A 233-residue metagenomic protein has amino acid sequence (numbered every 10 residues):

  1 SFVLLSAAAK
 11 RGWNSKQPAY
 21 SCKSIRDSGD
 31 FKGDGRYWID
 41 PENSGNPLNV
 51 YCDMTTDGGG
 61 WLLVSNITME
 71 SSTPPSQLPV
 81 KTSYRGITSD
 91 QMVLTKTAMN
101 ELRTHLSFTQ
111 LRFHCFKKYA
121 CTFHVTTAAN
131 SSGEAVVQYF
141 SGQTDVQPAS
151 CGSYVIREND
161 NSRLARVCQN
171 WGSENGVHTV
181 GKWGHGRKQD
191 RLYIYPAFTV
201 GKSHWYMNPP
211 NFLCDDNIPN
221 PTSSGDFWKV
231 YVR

Functional and structural regions predicted by a protein language model:
S1-R233: Mature extracellular or lumenal effector domains of secreted proteins and single-pass membrane receptors/adhesion
